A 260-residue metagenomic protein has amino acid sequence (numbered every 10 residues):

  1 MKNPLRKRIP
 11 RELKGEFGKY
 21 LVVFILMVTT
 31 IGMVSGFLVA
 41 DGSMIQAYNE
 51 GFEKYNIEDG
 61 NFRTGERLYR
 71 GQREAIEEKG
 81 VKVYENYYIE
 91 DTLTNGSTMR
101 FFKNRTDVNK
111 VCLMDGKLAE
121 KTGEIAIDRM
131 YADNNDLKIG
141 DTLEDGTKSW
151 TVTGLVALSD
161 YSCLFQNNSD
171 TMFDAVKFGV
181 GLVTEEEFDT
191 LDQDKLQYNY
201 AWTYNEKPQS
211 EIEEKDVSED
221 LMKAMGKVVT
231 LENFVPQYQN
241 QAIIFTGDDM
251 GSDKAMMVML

Functional and structural regions predicted by a protein language model:
K2-L260: Membrane transport/envelope proteins' first extracytoplasmic loop
